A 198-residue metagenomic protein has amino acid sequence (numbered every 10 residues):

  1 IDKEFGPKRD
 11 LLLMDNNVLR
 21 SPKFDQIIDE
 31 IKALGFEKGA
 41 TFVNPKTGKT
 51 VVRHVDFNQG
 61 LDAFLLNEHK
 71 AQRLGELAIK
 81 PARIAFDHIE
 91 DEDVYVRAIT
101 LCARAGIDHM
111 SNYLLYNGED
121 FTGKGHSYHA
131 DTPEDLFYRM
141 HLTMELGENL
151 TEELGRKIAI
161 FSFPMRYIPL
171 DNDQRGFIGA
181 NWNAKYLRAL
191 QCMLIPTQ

Functional and structural regions predicted by a protein language model:
I1-G118: Conserved SAM/AdoMet-binding glycine-rich loop
I1-K3, D62-L65, A85, I89 (+3 more regions): Proteins with a high burden of low-complexity, intrinsically disordered sequence enriched in S/T/G/P/A and R, requiring
L11, A78-R83, E90-D173: Conserved C-terminal portion of the radical SAM core fold that forms the substrate/S-adenosylmethionine-binding
L19-I27, Y138-L146, I178: A broadly tuned preference for mixed-charge, low-complexity surface segments
P22, L65-E68, T122-G123, D171-G176: Short, solvent-exposed polar/charged micro-motifs at secondary-structure junctions
E30-E37, R73, L101-A105, L142-E153 (+2 more regions): Alpha-helical structural signal in soluble globular domains
G155-Q198: C-terminal accessory extensions appended to soluble enzyme cores
